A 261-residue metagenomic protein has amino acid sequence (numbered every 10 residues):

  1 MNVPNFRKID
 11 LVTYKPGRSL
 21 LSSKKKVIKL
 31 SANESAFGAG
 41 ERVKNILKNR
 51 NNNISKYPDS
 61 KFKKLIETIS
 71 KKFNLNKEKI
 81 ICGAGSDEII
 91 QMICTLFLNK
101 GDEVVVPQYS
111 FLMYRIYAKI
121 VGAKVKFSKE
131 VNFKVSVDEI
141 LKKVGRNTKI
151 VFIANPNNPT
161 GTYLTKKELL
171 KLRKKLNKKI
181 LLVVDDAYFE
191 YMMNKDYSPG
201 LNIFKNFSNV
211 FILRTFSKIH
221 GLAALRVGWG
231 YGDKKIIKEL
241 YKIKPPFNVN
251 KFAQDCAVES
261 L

Functional and structural regions predicted by a protein language model:
M1-K56: N-terminal "arm"/small-domain region of PLP-dependent enzymes with the aminotransferase-like
N33-A36, S86-D87, F111, N155-P159 (+2 more regions): Short glycine-rich anion-binding loops that position phosphate/pyrophosphate groups of nucleotides and phosphorylated
K63-E103: Phosphate-binding glycine-rich loop
L96-I153: PLP-dependent aminotransferase-like
K119, V135-R146, P159-L182, D186-I219: Active-site pre-lysine segment of PLP-dependent enzymes
N209-L261: PLP-dependent aminotransferase class I/II
